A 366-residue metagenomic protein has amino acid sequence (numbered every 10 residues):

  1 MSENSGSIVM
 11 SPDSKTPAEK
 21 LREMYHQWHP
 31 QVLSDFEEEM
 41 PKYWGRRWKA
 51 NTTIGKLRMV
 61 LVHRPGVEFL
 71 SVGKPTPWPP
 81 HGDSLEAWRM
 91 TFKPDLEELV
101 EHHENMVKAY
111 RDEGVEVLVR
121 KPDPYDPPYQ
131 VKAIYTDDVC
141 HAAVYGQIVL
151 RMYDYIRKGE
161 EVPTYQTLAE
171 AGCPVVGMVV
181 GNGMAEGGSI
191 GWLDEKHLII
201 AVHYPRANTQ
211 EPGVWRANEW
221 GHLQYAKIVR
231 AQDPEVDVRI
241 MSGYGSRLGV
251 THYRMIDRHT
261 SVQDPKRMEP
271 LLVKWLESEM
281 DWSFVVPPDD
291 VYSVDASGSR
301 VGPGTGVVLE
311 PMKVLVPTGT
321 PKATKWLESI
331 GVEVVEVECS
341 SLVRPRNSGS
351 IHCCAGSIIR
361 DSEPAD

Functional and structural regions predicted by a protein language model:
S2-D366: The feature marks the mature, well-folded catalytic cores of soluble enzymes
